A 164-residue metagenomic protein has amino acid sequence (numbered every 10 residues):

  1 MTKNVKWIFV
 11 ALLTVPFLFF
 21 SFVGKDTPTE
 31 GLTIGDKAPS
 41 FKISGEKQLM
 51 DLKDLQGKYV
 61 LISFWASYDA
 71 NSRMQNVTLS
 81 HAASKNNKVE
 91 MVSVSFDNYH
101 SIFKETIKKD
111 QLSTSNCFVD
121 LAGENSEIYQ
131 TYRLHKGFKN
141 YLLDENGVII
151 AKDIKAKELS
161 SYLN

Functional and structural regions predicted by a protein language model:
M1-T29: Bacterial Sec-dependent N-terminal signal peptides
V23-L52, Y162: N-terminal "domain-start" segment that seeds a small globular fold
M50-R73, V92: Short active-site neighborhood of thiol/selenol oxidoreductases, capturing the structured segment around
D51-L55, I128-Y132, Y162: Short amphipathic alpha-helix with an adjacent loop that forms part of the alpha/beta core around
Q56-V60, N86-E90, S113-T114, E145: Loop/turn elements at helix/coil->beta-strand transitions in domains of secreted/extracellular proteins
R73-D110, E124-Y129: Structural microenvironment flanking redox-active thiols in thiol-disulfide oxidoreductases
K108-E145: Short, internal strand/loop/helix patches that form the active-site neighborhood or redox-interaction surface
K136-N164: Thiol-/selenol-based redox modules, centered on thioredoxin-like and closely related oxidoreductase domains
